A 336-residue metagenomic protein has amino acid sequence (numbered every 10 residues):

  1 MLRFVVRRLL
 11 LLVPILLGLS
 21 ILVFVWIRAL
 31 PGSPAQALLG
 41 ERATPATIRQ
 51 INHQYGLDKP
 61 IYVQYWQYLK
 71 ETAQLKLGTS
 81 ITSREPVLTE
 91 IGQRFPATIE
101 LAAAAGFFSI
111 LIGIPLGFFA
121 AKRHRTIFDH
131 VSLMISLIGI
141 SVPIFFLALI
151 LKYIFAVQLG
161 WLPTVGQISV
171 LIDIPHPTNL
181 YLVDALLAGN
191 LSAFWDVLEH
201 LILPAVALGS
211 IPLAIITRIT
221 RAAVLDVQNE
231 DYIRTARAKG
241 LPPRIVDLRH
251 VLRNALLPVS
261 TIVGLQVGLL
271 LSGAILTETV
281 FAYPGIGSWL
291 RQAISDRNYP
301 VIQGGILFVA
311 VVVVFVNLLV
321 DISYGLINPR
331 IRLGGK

Functional and structural regions predicted by a protein language model:
L2-F4, F95-F128, I144, I174-K336: Alpha-helical transmembrane segments of integral membrane proteins, especially multi-pass inner/plasma-membrane
V6-L16: N-terminal signal-anchor/signal peptide hydrophobic helix marking the start of the first transmembrane segment
L9, I51, I61-L77, V87 (+8 more regions): Hydrophobic alpha-helical segments of integral membrane proteins, encompassing both true transmembrane helices
L12, R94, T98, M134-S141 (+2 more regions): Residue-level signal for discrete positions within transmembrane alpha-helices of multi-pass small-molecule
I15-W66, F155-A193: Hydrophobic alpha-helical transmembrane segments of membrane transport/permease proteins and related membrane-embedded
D58-I114: An internal, D/E-rich "acidic patch" concept
F119-V142, L147, V157-Q158: Short loop segments and helix-boundary regions at transmembrane helix junctions of multi-pass inner-membrane proteins
